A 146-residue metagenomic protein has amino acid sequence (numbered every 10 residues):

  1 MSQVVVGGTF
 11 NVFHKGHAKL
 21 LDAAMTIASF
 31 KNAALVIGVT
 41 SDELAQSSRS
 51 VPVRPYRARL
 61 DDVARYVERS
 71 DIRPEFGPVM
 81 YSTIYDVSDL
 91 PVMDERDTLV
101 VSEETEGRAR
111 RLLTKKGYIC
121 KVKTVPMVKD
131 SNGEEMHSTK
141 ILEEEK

Functional and structural regions predicted by a protein language model:
M1-K146: Nucleotidyltransferase catalytic core that binds NTPs
